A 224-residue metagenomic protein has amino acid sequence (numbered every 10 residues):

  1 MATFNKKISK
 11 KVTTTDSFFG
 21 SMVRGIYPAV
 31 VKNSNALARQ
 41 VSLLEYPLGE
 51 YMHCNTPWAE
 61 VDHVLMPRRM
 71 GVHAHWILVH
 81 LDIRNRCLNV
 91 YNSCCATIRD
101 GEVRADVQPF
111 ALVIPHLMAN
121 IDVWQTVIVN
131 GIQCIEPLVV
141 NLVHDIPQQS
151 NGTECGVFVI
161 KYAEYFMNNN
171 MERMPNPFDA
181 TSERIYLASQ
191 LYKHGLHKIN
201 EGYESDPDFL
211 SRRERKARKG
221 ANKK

Functional and structural regions predicted by a protein language model:
M1-K224: Enzymes acting in ubiquitin/UBL processing and closely related pathways, dominated by cysteine-dependent isopeptidases
